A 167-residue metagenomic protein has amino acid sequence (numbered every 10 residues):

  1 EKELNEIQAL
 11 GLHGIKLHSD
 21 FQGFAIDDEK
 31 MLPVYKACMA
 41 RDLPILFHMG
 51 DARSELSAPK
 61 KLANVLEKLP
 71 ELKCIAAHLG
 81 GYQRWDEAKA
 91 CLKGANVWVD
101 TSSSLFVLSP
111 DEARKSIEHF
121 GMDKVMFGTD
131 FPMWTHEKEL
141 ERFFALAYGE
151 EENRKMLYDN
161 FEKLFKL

Functional and structural regions predicted by a protein language model:
E1-L46, D51-A52, V107: Active-site gating/metal-coordination segments in enzymes
K2-L12, L32-R41, N64-L69, A88-G94 (+1 more regions): Acidic (Asp/Glu)-rich catalytic clusters
I7, I15, C38, H78 (+5 more regions): Conserved, mostly hydrophobic/aromatic
H13-K16, D42-L46, K73-I75, N96-D100 (+1 more regions): Structural preference for beta-strand elements that scaffold enzyme active sites
L56-L62, R84-K93, S109-E118, M133-A145: Histidine/acidic-residue-rich catalytic or RNA/ligand-binding cores of hydrolases and nuclease-related proteins
H78, S102, F120-E137: Short acidic/histidine-rich active-site segments
W98-L108: His/Asp/Glu-enriched short active-site or ligand-binding loop at hydrolase and phosphoryl-transfer sites
G121-M126, E137-L167: Mid-to-C-terminal alpha-helical segments outside catalytic/metal-binding sites
